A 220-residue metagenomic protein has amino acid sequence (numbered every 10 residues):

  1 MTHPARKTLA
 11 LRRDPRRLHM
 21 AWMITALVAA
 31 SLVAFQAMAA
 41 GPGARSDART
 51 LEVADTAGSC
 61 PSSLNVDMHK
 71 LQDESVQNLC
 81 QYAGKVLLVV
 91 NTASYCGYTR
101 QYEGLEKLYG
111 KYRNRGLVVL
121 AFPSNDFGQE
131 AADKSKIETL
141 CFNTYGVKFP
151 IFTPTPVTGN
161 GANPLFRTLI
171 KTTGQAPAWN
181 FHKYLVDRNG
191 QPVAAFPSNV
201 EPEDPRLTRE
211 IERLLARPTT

Functional and structural regions predicted by a protein language model:
M1-R17: N-terminal secretory signal peptides that target proteins for export/translocation
H3, E74-S75, Q191: Residue-level signal for well-ordered, solvent-exposed loop/turn and beta-edge residues enriched in charged/polar side
W22-A34: Bacterial N-terminal signal peptides
G43-C80, R100: N-terminal "domain-start" segment that seeds a small globular fold
A83-L87, R113-V118, Y145-P150, N180 (+1 more regions): Loop/turn elements at helix/coil->beta-strand transitions in domains of secreted/extracellular proteins
N91-Y95: Amphipathic alpha-helical repeat scaffolds
Y98-A162: Structural microenvironment flanking redox-active thiols in thiol-disulfide oxidoreductases
P164-R167, K171-T220: Thiol-/selenol-based redox modules, centered on thioredoxin-like and closely related oxidoreductase domains
